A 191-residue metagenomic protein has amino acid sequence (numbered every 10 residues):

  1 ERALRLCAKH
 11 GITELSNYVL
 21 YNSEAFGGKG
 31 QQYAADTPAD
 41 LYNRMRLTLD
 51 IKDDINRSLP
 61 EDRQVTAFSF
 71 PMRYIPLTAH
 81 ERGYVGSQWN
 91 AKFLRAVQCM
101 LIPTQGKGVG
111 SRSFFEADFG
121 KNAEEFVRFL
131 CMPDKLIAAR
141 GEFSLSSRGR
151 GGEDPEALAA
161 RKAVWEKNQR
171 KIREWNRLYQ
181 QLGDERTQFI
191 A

Functional and structural regions predicted by a protein language model:
E1-M72, L77-E81: Conserved AdoMet/S-adenosylmethionine-binding subsite of the radical SAM
I12, Y18, A35-A39, A67 (+3 more regions): Aromatic-enriched hydrophobic runs in primary sequence
G28, S58, H80-Y84, M132 (+1 more regions): Generic detector of ordered, mature protein regions
D50-E125: Leucine-rich solenoid repeat modules
A91-A191: Radical SAM enzyme core and accessory elements
